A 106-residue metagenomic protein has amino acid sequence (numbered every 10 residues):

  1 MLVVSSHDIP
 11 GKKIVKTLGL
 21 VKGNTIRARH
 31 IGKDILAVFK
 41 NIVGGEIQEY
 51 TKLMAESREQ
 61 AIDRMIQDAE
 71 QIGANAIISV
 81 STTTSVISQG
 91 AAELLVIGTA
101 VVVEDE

Functional and structural regions predicted by a protein language model:
M1-K33, Q71, L94-E106: N-terminal presequence-like segments and the immediate start of the first folded domain
S6-I9, T82-I87: Short, solvent-exposed loop/turn elements at beta->coil junctions and helix N-caps that rim active or binding pockets
V21, I26, D34-S81: Short, well-ordered alpha-helical segments
S88, A92-E93: Membrane-proximal amphipathic alpha-helices
